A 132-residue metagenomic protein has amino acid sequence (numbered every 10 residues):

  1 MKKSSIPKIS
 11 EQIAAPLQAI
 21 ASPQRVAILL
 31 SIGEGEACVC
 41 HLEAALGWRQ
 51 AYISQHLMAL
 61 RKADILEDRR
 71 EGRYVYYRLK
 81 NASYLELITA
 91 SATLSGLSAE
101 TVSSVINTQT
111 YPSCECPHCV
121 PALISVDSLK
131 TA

Functional and structural regions predicted by a protein language model:
M1-I6, A15-P16, R49-Q50, I65-E67: Short amphipathic alpha-helical segments, especially helix-boundary/capping motifs
M1-S10, S31-E34, K62, A82-A132: C-terminal regulatory/oligomerization modules of transcriptional regulators
E11-Y52, Y74-S83: N-terminal helix-turn-helix DNA-binding core of bacterial DNA-binding proteins
H41, R69-R70, T101: A generic structural-conservation signal
H56: Residues within the DNA-recognition helix of helix-turn-helix
R61-E71, R78: Beta-hairpin "wing" of winged helix-turn-helix
